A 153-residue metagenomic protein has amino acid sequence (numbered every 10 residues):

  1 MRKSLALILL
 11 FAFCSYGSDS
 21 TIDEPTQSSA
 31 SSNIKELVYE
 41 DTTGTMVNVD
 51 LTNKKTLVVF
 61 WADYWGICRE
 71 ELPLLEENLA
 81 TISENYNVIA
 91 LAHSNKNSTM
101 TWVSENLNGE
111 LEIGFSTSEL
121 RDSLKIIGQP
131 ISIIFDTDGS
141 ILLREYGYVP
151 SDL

Functional and structural regions predicted by a protein language model:
M1-V38, L143-L153: N-terminal targeting signals for export/organelle localization
E36-T56: A short beta-strand-turn-helix
K54-T56, W61-Y64, G128: Short pre-active-site segment immediately N-terminal to redox-active cysteine/selenocysteine motifs in thiol-based
F60-E76: Conserved redox-active cysteine motifs that mediate thiol-disulfide chemistry, especially di-cysteine Cys-X(1-2)-Cys
A62-G66, S94-S98, E119, Y148-V149: Solvent-exposed loop/turn segments at secondary-structure junctions within structured extracellular/periplasmic domains
E70, E77, S98-E105: Short alpha-helix adjacent to the SAM-binding motif of class I
Y86-S98, G109-S118: Thiol-based oxidoreductase modules, predominantly thioredoxin-like and allied folds used for disulfide exchange
S104-T137: Short, internal strand/loop/helix patches that form the active-site neighborhood or redox-interaction surface
